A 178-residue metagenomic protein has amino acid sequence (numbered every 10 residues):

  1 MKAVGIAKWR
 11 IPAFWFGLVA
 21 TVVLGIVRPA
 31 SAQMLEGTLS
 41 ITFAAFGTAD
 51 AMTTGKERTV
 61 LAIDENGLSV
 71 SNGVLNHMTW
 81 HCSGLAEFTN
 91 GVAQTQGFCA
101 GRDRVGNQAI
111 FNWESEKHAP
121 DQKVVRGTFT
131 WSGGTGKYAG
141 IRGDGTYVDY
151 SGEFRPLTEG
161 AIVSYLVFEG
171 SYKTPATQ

Functional and structural regions predicted by a protein language model:
M1, G17-L18, D121: Compositionally biased, intrinsically disordered low-complexity regions used as flexible
M1-I11: N-terminal secretory signal peptides that target proteins for export/translocation
V4, L24, P29-A32: Glycine-centered signal
G5, W15-G17, E169: Compositionally biased, low-structure terminal segments
P12-G25: Bacterial N-terminal signal peptides
A30-Q178: Beta-strand-enriched cores of mature, soluble protein domains
